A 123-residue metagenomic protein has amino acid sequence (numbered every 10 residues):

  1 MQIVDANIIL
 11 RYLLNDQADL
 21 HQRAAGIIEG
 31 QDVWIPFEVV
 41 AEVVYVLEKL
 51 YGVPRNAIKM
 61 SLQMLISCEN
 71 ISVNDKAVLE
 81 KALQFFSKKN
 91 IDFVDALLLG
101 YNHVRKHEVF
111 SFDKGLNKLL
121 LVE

Functional and structural regions predicted by a protein language model:
M1, L99-E123: Acidic, PIN/NYN-like endoribonuclease modules and their adjacent C-terminal/linker elements
M1-I35, L50-M60, K114: Short, well-structured N-terminal submotif of metal-dependent ribonuclease cores
I8, V39, V78, L98 (+1 more regions): Alpha-helix capping/helix-boundary segments
I9, E42-V46, S61-M64, K81: A general alpha-helix detector
R11-L13, V46, L119: Residues that scaffold the ATP/ADP-binding catalytic core of kinase and kinase-like folds
G30-D32, N70, V104-E108: Short active-site oxyanion
F37, M60-S87: Acidic catalytic patch
